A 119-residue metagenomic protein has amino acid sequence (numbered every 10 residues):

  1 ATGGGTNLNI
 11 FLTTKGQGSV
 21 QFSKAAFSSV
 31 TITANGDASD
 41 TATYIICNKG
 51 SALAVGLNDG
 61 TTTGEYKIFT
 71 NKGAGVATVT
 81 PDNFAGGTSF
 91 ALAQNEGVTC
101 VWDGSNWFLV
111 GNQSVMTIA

Functional and structural regions predicted by a protein language model:
A1-T13, T88-A91, T99: Parallel beta-helix/beta-solenoid repeats that form elongated, surface-exposed shafts/blades used for receptor binding
L8-K24: Extended Gly/Ser/Thr-rich low-complexity repeat segments, especially those forming or decorating extracellular
S19-P81, D103-A119: Exposed extracellular interaction/assembly regions and N-terminal maturation sites
D82-T88: Short edge-strand/loop segments of extracellular domains
